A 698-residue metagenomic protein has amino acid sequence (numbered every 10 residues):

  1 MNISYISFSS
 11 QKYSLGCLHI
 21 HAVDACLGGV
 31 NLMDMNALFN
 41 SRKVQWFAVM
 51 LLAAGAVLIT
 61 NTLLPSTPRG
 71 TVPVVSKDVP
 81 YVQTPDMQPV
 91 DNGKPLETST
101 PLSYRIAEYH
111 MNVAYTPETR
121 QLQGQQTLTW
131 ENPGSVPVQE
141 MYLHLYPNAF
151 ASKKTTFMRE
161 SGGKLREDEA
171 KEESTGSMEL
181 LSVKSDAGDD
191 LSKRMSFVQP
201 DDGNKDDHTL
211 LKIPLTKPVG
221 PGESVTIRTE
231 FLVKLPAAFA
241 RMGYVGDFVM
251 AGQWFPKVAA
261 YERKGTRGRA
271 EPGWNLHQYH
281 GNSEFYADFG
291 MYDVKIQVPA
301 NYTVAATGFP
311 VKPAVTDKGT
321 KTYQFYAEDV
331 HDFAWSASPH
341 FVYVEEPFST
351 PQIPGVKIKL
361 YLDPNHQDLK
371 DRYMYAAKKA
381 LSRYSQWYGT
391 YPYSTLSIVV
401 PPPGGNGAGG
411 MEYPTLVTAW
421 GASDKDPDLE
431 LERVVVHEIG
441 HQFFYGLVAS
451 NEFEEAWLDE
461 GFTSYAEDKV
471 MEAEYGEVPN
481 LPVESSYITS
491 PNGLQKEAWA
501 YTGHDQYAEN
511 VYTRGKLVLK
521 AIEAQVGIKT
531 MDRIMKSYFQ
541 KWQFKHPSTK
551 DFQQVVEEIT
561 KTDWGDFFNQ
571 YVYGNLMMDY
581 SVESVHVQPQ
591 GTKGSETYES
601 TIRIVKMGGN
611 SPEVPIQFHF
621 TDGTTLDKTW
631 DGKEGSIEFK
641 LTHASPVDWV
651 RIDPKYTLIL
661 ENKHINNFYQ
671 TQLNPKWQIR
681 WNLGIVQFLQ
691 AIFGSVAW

Functional and structural regions predicted by a protein language model:
Q45-A48, L52-Q123, V245, G565-Q570: N-terminal, polar/Ser/Thr-rich
P137, A508-E596: Amphipathic alpha-helical substructures
Y142-S192, H619-T624: Solvent-exposed beta-hairpin/edge-strand motifs
L165-L181, D186, N204, T209 (+4 more regions): Extended, low-hydrophobicity, Ser/Thr/Pro/Gly-biased non-transmembrane segments
V258-W274, N282-V436, Y465: Hydrophobic helix-coil surface modules that form long, contiguous segments used for peptide/substrate interaction
A305-A306, V587-K655: Beta-strand-rich binding/interaction modules
G407, E454-V526, W542-Q543: Acidic/His/Gly-enriched intrinsically disordered linker/tail segments that often contain short helix/coil "MoRF-like"
T418-N480, M535: Zinc-dependent metallopeptidase catalytic helix centered on the HExxH motif and its immediate flanking segment
